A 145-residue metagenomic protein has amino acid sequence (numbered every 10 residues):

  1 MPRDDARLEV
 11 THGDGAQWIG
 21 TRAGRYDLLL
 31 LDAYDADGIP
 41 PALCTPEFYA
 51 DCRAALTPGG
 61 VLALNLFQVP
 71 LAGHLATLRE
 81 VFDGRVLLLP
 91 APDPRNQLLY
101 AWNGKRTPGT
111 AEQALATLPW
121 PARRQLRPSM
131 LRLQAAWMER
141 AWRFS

Functional and structural regions predicted by a protein language model:
M1, A6, L28, N65 (+4 more regions): Generic detector of bulky aromatic hydrophobic side chains
M1-A54, P58: The AdoMet/dcAdoMet-binding core of the Class I SAM-like
M1-D4, V81, L118: Residues at alpha-helix termini
D5-R7, G59, D83-R85, R123-R132: A generic structural signal for alpha->beta connector loops
D35-D37, R53-L56, L87-P90, E112-A114 (+1 more regions): Glycine-rich loops and low-complexity Gly/Arg-rich segments that provide flexible linkers or classic glycine-based
L43-P108: C-terminal substrate-binding/active-site "lid" region of AdoMet-derived donor-dependent transferases
R95-S145: SAM/dcSAM-binding transferase cores
